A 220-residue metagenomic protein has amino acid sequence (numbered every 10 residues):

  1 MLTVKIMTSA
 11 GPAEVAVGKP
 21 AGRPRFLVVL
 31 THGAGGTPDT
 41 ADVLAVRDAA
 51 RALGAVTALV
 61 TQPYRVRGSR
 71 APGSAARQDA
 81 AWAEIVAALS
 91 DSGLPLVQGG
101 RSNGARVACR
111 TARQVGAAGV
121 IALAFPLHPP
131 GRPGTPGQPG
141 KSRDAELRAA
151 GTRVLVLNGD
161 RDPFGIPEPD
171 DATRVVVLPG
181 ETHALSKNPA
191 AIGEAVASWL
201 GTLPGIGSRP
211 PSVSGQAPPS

Functional and structural regions predicted by a protein language model:
K5-P95, V107, R143: Serine-hydrolase catalytic machinery in alpha/beta-hydrolase-like enzymes
Q62-P63, A122-P130, G159-R161, E181: Active-site nucleophile loop of the alpha/beta-hydrolase fold
G100-A108: Gly/Ala-rich beta-loop-alpha elbow adjacent to hydrolase catalytic centers
V107-T111, G131: Hydrolases whose catalytic domains are alpha/beta-hydrolase-1, hotdog thioesterase, or metallo-beta-lactamase-like
A150, V156-N158: Short beta-strand/loop motif that positions the catalytic acidic residue of the alpha/beta-hydrolase fold
E181-G193: Catalytic histidine-centered segment of alpha/beta-hydrolase-like enzymes
